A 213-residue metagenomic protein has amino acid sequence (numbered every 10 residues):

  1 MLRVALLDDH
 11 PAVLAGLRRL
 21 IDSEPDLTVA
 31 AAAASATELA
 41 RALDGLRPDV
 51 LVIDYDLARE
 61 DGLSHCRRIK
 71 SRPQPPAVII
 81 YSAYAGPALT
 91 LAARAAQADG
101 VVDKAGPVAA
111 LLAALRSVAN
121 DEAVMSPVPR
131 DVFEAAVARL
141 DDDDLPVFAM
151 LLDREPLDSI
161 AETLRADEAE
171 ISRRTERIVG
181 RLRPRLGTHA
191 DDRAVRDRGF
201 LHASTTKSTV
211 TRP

Functional and structural regions predicted by a protein language model:
D26-A34, A42: Short hydrophobic/Thr-rich beta-strand motif most characteristic of the beta2 strand and flanking loop of CheY-like
S35, D61-S64: Acidic catalytic/metal-coordinating carboxylates
L46-I53, L57: Active-site beta3 strand of CheY-like receiver
L63-Q74: Short amphipathic alpha-helix used as the core "switch/output" element in two-component signaling
T90-A95, D99-L145, F200: Short, flexible helix-to-coil linker/hinge segments that flank and couple to helix-turn-helix
E134-E176: Helix-turn-helix DNA-binding segment
I171, I178-P213: Basic, Lys/Arg-enriched C-terminal extension of HTH/homeodomain DNA-binding domains
